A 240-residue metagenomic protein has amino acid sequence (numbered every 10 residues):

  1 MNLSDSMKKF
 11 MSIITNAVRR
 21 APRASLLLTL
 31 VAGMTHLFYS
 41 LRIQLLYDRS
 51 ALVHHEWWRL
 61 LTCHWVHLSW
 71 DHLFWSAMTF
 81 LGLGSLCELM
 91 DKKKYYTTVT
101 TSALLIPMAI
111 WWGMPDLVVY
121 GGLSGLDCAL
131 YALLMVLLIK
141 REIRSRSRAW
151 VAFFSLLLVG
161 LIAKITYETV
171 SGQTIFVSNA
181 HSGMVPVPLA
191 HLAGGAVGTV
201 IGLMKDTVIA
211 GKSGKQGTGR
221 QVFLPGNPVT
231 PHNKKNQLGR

Functional and structural regions predicted by a protein language model:
M1-W58, T100, L104, I139-F153 (+1 more regions): N-terminal signal-anchor transmembrane helix
S25-T100, L104-M108, W112-Y120, A180-P186: N-terminal TM1-TM2 helical hairpin plus the immediately adjacent luminal interfacial "cap"
V31-H36, I106, L157-E168: Alpha-helical transmembrane segments of multi-pass membrane proteins
L73-F80, G121-A132, S182-K205: Alpha-helical transmembrane segments that form the membrane-embedded catalytic/substrate-binding core of multi-pass
K94-L104, G121-C128, R148-S155: Cytoplasmic-side transmembrane-helix entry/capping segments in multi-pass membrane proteins
A109-S145: Membrane-proximal helix-loop-helix units in multi-pass membrane proteins
W112-G113, V170, M204: Helix-loop junctions at the membrane-solvent interface of multi-pass transporters, primarily the C-terminal
F154, Y167-A180, G239: Acidic, His/Gly-rich catalytic cores of divalent-metal-dependent hydrolytic chemistry
